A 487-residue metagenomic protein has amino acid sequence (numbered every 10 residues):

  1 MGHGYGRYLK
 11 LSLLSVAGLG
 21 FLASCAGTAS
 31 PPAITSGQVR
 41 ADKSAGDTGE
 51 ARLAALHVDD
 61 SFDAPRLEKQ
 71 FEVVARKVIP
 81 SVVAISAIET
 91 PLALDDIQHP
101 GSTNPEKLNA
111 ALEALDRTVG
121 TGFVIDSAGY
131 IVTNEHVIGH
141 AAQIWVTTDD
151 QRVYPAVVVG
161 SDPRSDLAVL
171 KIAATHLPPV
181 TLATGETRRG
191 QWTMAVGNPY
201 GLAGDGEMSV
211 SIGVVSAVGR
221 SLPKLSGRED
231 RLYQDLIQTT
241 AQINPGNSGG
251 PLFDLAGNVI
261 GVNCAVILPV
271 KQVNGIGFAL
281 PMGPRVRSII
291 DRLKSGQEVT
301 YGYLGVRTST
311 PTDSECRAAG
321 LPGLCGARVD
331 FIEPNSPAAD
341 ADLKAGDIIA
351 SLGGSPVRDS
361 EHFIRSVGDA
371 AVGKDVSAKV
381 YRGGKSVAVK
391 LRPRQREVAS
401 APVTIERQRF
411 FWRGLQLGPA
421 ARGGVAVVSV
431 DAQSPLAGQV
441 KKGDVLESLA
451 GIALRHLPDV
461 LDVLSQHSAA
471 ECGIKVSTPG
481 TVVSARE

Functional and structural regions predicted by a protein language model:
G2-L13: Bacterial N-terminal signal peptides that target proteins for export
L22-S24: C-terminal motif of bacterial Sec signal peptides marking the signal peptidase cleavage site
A26-A341, S351-P356, S360-K374, Y381-S386 (+1 more regions): Serine-dependent protease modules
I131-V132, A338-D359, L436-D459: Conserved PDZ fold ligand-binding element
K374-V376, A470-C472: Exposed beta-strand face motif in extracellular beta-rich ectodomains
V389-L391, V483-E487: Edge beta-strands of extracellular beta-sandwich domains
F411-A450: C-terminal accessory/binding modules appended to enzymatic or scaffolding proteins
